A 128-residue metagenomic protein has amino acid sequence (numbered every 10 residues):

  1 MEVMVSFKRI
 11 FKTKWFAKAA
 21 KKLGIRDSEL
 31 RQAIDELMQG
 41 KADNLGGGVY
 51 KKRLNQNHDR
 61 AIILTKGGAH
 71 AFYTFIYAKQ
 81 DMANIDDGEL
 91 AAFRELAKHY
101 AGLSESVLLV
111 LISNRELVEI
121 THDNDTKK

Functional and structural regions predicted by a protein language model:
M1-G24, I112-K128: Arg/Lys-rich, positively charged N-terminal/basic patches that mediate binding to nucleic acids
E2-V3, W15-A17, L37, Y77 (+1 more regions): Short, functionally important structural connectors and interaction interfaces within domains
R9-K52: N-terminal first-folded block
I10, G24, N55-Q56, T65-G68 (+1 more regions): Generic alpha-helical scaffold signal
F11, A17-L30, M82-A83, R94-L96 (+3 more regions): Localized chelating/binding microdomains that coordinate divalent metal ions or stabilize phosphate-bearing
K41-M82: Basic/aromatic recognition patch in beta-strand/loop cores that engages polyanionic ligands
K66-N124: Enriched for short, Lys/Arg-rich terminal
